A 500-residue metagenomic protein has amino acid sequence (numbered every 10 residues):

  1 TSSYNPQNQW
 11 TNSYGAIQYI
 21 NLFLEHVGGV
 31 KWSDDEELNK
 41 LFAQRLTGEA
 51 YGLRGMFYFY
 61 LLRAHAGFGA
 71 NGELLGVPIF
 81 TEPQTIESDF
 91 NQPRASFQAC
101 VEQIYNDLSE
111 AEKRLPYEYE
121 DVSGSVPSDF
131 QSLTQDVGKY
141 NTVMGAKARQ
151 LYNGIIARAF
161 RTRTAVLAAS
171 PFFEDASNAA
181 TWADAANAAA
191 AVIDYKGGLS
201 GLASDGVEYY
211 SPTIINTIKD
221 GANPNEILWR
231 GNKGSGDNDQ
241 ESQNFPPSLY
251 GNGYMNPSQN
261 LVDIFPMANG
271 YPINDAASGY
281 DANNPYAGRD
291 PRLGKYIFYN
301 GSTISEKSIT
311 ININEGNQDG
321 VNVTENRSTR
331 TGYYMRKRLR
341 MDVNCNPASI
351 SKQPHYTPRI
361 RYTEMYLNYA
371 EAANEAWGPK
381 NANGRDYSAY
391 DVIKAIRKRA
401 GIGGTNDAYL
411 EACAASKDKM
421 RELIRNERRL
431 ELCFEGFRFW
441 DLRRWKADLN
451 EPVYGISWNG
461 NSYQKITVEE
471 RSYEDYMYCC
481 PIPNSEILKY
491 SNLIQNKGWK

Functional and structural regions predicted by a protein language model:
T1, T47, L61-V77, V101 (+2 more regions): An aromatic- and glycine-enriched ligand-binding surface/loop that stacks and positions planar moieties
T1-G67, T85-D121, A287, R336-P358 (+3 more regions): Conserved, well-structured interaction surfaces
S13-A16, S88, F97-Q98, Q103-Y105 (+9 more regions): Long, intrinsically disordered, low-complexity segments
V30-A43, P116-A148, E174-A176: Short helix/loop segment immediately N-terminal to the Walker
D34, A168-S177, A376-N383: Inter-helical turn/loop segments and adjacent helix faces that build the functional surface of alpha-helical bundle
Y286, P291-I396: C-terminal substrate/ligand-recognition segments
